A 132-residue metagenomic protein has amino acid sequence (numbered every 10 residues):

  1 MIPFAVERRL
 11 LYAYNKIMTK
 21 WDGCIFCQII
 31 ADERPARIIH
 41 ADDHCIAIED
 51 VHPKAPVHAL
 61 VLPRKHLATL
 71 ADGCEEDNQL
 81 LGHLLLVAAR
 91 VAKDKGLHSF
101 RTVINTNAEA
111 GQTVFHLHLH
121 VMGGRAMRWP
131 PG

Functional and structural regions predicted by a protein language model:
P3-G132: HIT superfamily nucleotide-processing domains
